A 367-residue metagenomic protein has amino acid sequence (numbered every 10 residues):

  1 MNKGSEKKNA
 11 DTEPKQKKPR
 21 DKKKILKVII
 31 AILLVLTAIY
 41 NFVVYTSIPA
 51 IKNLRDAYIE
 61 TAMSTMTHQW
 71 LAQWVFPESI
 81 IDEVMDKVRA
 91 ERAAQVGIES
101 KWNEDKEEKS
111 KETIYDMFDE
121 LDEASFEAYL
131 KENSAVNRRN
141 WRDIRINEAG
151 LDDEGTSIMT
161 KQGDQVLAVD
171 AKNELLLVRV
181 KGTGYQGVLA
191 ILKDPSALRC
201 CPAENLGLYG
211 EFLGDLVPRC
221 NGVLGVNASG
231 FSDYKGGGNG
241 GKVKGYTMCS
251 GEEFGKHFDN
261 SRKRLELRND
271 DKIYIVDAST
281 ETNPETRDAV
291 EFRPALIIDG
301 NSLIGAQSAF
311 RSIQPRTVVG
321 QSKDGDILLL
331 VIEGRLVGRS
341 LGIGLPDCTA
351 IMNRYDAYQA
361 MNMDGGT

Functional and structural regions predicted by a protein language model:
N2-T367: Gly/Ser/Thr/Pro-rich low-complexity, intrinsically disordered segments
